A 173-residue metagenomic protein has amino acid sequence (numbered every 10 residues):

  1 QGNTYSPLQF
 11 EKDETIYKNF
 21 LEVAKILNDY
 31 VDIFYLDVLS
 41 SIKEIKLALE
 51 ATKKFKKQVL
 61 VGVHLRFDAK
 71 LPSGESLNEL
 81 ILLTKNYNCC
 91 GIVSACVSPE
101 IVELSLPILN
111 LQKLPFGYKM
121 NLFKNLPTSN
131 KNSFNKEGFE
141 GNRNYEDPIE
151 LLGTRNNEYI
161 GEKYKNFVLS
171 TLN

Functional and structural regions predicted by a protein language model:
Q1-N173: Domain-level signal for soluble alpha/beta catalytic cores
